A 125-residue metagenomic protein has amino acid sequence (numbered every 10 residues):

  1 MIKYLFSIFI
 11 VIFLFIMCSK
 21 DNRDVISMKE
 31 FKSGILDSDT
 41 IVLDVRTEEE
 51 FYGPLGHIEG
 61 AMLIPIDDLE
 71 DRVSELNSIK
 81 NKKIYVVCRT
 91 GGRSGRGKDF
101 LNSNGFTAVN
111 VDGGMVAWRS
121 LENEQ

Functional and structural regions predicted by a protein language model:
I2-S7, F15-T40, E49-K83, G92-Q125: Rhodanese-like catalytic fold shared by cysteine-dependent sulfurtransferases and DSP/PTP-type phosphatases
V42-D44: Structural scaffold elements adjacent to functional motifs in cytosolic proteins
V86-V87: Short, surface-exposed ligand- or partner-binding patches at beta-edge/loop junctions that are enriched in aromatics
